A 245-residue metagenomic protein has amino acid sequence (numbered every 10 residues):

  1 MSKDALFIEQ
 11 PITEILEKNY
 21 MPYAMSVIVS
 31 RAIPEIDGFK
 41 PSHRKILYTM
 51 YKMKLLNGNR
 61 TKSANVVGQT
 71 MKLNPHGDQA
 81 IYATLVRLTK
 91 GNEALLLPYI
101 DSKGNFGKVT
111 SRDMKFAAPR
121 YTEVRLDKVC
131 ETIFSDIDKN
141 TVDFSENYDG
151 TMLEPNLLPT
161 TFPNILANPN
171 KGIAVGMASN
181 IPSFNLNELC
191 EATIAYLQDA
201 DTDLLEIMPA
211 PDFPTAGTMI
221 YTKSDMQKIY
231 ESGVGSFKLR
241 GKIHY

Functional and structural regions predicted by a protein language model:
M1-G233: Catalytic phosphate-handling regions of large nucleic-acid enzymes and associated NTPases
K238, I243-Y245: Protein-protein interaction/assembly regions in multi-subunit complexes
